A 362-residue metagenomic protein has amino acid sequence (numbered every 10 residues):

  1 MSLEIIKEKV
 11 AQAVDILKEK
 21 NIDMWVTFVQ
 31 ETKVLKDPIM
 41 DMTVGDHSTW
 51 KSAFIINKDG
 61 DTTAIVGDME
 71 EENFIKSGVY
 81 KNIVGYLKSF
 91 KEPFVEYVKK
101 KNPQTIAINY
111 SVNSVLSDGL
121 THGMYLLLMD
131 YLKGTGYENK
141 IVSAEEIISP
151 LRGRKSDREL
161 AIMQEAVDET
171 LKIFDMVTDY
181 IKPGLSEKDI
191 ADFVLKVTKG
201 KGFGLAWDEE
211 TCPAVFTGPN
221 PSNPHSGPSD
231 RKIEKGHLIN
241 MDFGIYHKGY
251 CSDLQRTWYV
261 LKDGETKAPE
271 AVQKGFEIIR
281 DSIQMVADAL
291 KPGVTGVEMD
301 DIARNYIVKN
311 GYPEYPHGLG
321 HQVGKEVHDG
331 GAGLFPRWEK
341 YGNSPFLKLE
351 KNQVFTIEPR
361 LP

Functional and structural regions predicted by a protein language model:
M1-P362: Active-site neighborhoods and metal-handling regions in enzymes and metal-associated proteins
